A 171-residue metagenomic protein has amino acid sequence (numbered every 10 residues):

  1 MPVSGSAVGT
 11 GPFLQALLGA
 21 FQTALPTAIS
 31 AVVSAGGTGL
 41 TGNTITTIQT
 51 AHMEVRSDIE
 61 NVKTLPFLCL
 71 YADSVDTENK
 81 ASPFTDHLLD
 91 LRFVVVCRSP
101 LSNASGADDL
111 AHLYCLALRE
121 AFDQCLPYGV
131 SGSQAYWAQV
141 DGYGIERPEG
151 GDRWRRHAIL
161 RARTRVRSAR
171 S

Functional and structural regions predicted by a protein language model:
M1-S171: Charged, amphipathic alpha-helical segments and their flanking helix caps
